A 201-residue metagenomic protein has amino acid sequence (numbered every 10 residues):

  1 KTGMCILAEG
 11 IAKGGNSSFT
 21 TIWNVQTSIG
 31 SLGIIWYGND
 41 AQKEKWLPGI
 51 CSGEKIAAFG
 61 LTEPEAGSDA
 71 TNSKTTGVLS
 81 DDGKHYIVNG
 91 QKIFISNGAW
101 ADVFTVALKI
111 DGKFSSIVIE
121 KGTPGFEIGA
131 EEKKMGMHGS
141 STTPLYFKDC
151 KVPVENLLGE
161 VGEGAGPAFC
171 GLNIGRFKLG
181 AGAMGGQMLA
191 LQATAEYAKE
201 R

Functional and structural regions predicted by a protein language model:
K1, D69-T71, N97-D102, H138-S140 (+1 more regions): Short glycine/proline-enriched turns and hinge-like loops at secondary-structure junctions
K1-E44, P48-G53, S96-V103, G175-F177: Internal helix-loop-helix
T2-G10, D69-S73, Y146, V152: Structural signature of FAD isoalloxazine-binding scaffolds in flavoprotein oxidoreductases
G53-L61: A short, Trp-centered hydrophobic/proline-enriched beta-strand micro-motif
E65-S68, F94-N97, K109, K134-S141: Short Gly/Pro-enriched turn/cap motifs at secondary-structure boundaries
T75-L79: A structural signal for short hydrophobic beta-strand segments in well-ordered beta-sheet cores
K84-I128: A short core secondary-structure module
E127-R201: Glycine-rich beta->alpha junctions and the first turn(s) of the following alpha-helix
